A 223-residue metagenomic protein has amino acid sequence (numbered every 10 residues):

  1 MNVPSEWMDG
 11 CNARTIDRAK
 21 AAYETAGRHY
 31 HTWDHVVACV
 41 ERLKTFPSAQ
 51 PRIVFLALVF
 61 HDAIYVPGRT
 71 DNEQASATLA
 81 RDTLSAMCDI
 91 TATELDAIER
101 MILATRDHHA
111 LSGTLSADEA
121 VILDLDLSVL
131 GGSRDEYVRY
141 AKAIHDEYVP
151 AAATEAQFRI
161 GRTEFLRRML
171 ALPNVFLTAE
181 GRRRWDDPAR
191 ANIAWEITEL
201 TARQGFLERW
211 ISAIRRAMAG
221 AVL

Functional and structural regions predicted by a protein language model:
M1-D17: Hydrophobic, proline/glycine-rich low-complexity stretches
N2-V3, E24-H31, E41-Q50, F60 (+1 more regions): Divalent metal-dependent phosphate-bond-processing catalytic cores, especially two-metal-ion Mg2+/Mn2+ enzymes that act
A13-K20, W33, V37, F55 (+1 more regions): Short, well-structured alpha-helical segments
R14, A49-Q50, D71, A75 (+1 more regions): Alpha-helix N-cap and coil->helix boundary residues
A22, S76-L111, R167: Histidine- and acidic-residue-rich, metal-dependent catalytic cores
T25-A38, Y65-T78: Active-site metal-coordination segments of metallo-dependent hydrolases
C39, P51-P67, S76, I98-R106: His-Asp-centered metal-binding catalytic motifs of divalent-metal-dependent phosphohydrolases/nucleases
F46, Y65-T70, M87, H109: Amphipathic alpha-helical interaction segments
